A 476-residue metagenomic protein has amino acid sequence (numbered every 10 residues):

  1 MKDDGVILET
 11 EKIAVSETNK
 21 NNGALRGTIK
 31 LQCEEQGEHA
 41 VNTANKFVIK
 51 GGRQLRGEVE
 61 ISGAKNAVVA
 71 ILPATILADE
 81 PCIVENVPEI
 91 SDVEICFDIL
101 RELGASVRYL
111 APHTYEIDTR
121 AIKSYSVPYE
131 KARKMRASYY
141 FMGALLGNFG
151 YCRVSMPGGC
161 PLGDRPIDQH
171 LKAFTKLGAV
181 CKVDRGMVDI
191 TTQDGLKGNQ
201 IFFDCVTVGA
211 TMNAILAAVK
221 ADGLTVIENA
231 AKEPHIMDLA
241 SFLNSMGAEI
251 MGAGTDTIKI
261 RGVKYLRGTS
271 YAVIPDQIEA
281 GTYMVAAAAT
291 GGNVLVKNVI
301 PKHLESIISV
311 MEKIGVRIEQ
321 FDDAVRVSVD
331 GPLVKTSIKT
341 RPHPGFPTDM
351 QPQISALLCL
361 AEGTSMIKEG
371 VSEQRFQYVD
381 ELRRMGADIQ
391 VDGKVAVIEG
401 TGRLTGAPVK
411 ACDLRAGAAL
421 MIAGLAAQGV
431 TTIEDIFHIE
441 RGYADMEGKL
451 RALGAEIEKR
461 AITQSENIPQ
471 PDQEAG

Functional and structural regions predicted by a protein language model:
K2-G476: Short, structured segments at the rim of ligand-binding sites
